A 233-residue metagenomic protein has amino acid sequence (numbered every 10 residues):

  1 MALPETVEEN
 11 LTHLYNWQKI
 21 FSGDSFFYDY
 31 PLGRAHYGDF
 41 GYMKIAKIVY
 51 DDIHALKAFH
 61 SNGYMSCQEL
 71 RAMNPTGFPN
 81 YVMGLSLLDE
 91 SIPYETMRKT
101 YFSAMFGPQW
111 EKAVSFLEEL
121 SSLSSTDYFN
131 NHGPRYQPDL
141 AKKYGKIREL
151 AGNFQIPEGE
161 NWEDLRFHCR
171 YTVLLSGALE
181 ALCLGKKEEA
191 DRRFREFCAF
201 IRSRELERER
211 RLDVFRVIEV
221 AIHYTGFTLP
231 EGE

Functional and structural regions predicted by a protein language model:
M1-L3, P31-D39, F129-G133, E160 (+1 more regions): Glycine- and acidic
A2-E111, S115: Structured mid-domain segments that build the active-site/substrate or prosthetic-cofactor binding neighborhood
F59-H60, L85-E233: Catalytic domains of carbohydrate-active enzymes that cleave complex glycans
